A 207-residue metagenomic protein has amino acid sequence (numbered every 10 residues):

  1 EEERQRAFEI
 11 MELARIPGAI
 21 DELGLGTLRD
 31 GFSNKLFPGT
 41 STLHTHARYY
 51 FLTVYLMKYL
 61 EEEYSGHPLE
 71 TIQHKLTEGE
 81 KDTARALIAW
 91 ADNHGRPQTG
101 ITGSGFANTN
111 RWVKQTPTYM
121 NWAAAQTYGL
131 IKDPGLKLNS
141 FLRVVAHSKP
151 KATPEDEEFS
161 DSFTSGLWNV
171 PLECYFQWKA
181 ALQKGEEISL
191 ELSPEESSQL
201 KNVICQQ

Functional and structural regions predicted by a protein language model:
E1-Q207: Non-catalytic recognition/regulatory regions in large multidomain proteins
